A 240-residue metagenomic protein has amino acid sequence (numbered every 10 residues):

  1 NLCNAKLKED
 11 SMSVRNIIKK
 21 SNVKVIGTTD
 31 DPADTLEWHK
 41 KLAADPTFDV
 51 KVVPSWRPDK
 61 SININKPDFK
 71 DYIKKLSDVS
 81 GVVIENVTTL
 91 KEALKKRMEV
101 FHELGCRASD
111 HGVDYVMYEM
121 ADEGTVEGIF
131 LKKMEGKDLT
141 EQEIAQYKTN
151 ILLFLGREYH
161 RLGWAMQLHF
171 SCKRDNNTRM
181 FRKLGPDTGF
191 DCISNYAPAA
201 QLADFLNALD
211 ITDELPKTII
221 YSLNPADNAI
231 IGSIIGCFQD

Functional and structural regions predicted by a protein language model:
N1-L162, D213-G232, G236-D240: Metal-cofactor-binding active-site regions of metalloenzymes
A165-K173: Histidine-centered catalytic micro-motifs
D175-S233, F238-D240: Active-site-proximal binding-pocket segments
